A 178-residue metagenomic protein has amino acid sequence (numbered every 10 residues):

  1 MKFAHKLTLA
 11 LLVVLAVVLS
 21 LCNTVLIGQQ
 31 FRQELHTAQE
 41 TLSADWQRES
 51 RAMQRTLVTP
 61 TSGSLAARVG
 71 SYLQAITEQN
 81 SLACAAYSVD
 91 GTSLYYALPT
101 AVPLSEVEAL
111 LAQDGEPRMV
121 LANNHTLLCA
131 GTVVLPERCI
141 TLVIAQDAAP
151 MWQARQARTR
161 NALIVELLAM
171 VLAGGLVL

Functional and structural regions predicted by a protein language model:
M1-D90, R160: Juxtamembrane segments flanking the first transmembrane helix of membrane-anchored signal-transduction proteins
M1-F3, A52, D90-T92, Y96-P99 (+4 more regions): Alpha-helical/coil-rich non-catalytic "connector" segments in signaling and regulatory proteins
N23-F31, N161, V165, A169-L178: Cytosolic-side ends of inner-membrane transmembrane helices, especially those that anchor bacterial signal-transduction
R51-Q54, V58, Q156, L172-V177: A broad detector of the eukaryotic-type serine/threonine protein kinase catalytic domain
A83-C84, L98, D114, G174: Long, mid-chain structured domain cores
L98-L142: Membrane-proximal, non-catalytic sensory/regulatory domains of signal-transducing membrane proteins
L135-E137, I144-L163: Helix-start (N-cap) segments at beta->loop->alpha junctions that couple sensory/regulatory domains to adjoining helices
